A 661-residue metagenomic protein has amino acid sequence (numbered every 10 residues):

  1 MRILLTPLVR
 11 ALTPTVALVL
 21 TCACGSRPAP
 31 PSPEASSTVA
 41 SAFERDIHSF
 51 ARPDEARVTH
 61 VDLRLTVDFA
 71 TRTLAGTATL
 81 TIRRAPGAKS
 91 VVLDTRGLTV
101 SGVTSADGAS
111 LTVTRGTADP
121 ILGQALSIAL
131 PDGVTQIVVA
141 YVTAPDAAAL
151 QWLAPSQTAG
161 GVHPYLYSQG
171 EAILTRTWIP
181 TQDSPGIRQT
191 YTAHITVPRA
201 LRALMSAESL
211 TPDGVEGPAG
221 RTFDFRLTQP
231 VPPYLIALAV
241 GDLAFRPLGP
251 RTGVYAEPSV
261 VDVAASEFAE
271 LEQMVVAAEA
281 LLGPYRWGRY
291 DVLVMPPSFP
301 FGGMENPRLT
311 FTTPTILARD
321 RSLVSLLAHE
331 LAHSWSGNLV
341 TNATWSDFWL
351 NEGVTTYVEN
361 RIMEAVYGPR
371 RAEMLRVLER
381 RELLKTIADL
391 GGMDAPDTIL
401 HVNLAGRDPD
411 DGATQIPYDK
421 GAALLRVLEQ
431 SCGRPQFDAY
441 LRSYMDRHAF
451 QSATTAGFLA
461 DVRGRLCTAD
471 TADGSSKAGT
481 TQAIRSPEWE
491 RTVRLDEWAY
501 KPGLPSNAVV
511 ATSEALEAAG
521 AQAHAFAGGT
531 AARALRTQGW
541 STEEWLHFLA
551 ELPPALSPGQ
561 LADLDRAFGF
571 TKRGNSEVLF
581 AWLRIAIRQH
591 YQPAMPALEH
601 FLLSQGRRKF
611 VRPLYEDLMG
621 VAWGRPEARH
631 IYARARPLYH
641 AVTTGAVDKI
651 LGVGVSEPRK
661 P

Functional and structural regions predicted by a protein language model:
M1-V9: N-terminal secretory signal peptides that target proteins for export/translocation
R2, T112-R115, T211-G214, A365-V366 (+1 more regions): Short regulatory "switch" loops immediately downstream of catalytic or recognition motifs within protein catalytic
R10-A23: Bacterial N-terminal signal peptides
C24-G288, A413-Q415, C432: Acidic/His-enriched low-complexity segments
R27-S32, F225, V254-E517, Q522: Hydrophobic alpha-helical and helix-loop surface patches within well-folded domains that function as non-catalytic
L93, W152-A154, S206-L210, D347-F348 (+8 more regions): Composition- and surface-driven signal marking solvent-exposed, interaction-prone regions in large proteins
L98, P230, I316-L317, I587: Hydrophobic pocket-lining residues within nucleotide cofactor-binding pockets
T414-Q415, K420, A449-T454, G464-T471 (+1 more regions): Long, ordered, helix-rich scaffold segments
